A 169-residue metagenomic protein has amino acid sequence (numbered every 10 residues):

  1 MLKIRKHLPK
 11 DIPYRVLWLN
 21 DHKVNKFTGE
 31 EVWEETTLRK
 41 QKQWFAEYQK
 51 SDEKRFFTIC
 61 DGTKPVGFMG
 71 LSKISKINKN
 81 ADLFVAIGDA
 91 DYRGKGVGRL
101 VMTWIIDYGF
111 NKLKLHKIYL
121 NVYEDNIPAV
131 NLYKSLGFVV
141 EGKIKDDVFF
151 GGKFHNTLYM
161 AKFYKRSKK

Functional and structural regions predicted by a protein language model:
M1-K42, K168-K169: A short, well-structured alpha-helix characteristic of acyl/acetyltransferase catalytic modules
T36-Y92, F163-R166: Acetyl-CoA-dependent GNAT
K64-G67, P128, F154: Glycine-rich acetyl-CoA-binding "A-motif" of GNAT/NAT acetyltransferases
G94-Y108, V130-S135: Conserved acetyl-CoA-binding loop-helix of GNAT-fold acetyltransferases
G98, M102, D125-A129, D146-G151: Short glycine/proline-centered loop/turn elements that form peptide/ligand docking sites
N111-N121: Conserved GNAT acetyl-CoA-binding A-motif
Y119-V122, V139-N156: Conserved catalytic-core motifs of GNAT/GCN5-like acyltransferases
Y133, F138, M160: Conserved active-site tyrosine of GNAT-family acetyltransferases
